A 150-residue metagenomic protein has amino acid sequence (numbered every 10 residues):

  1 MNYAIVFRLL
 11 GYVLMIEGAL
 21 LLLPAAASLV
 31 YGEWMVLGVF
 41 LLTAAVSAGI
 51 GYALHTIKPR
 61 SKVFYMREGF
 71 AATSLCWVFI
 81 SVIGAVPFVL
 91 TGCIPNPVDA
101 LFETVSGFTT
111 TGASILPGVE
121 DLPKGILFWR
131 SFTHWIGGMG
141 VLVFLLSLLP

Functional and structural regions predicted by a protein language model:
M1-P150: Membrane-proximal intracellular helices of multi-pass ion channels
